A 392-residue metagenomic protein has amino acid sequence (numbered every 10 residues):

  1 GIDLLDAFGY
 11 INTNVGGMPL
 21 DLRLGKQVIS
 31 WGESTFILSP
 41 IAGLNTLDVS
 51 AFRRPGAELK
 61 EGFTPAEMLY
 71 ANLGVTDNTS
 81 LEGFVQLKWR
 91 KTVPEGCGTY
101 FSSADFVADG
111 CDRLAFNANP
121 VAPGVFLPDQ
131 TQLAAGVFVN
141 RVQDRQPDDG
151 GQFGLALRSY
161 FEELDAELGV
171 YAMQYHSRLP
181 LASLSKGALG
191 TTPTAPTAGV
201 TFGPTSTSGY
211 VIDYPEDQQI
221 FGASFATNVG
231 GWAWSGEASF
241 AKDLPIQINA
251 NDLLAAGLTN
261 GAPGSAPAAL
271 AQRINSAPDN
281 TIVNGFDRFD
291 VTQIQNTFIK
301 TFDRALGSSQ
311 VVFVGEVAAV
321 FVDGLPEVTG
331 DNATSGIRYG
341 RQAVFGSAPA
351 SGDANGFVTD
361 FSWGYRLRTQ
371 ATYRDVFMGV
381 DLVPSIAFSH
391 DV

Functional and structural regions predicted by a protein language model:
G1-C111, G364, S385: Outer membrane beta-barrel
G1-L5, F63-E67, D149-F153, D217-F221 (+2 more regions): Residues that define the transmembrane beta-barrel architecture of outer-membrane proteins
D6-I11, L69-L73, L155-S159, V170 (+5 more regions): Residues on the lipid-exposed face of transmembrane beta-strands in outer-membrane beta-barrel proteins
N14-M18, T64, T76-N78, E162-L164 (+5 more regions): Outer-membrane beta-barrel channels and translocator barrels
L20-L22, S80-G83, A166-L168, W234-G236 (+4 more regions): Transmembrane beta-strands of outer-membrane beta-barrel proteins
K26-S30, V85-K91, F161, A172-R178 (+6 more regions): Transmembrane beta-strands of outer-membrane beta-barrel pores
N45-R54, E95-N140, P180-V211, I248-V283 (+1 more regions): Solvent-exposed loop segments that connect transmembrane elements
E58-P180, A223: Aromatic- and glycine-enriched pocket-lining scaffold segments that form the walls of small-molecule binding clefts
